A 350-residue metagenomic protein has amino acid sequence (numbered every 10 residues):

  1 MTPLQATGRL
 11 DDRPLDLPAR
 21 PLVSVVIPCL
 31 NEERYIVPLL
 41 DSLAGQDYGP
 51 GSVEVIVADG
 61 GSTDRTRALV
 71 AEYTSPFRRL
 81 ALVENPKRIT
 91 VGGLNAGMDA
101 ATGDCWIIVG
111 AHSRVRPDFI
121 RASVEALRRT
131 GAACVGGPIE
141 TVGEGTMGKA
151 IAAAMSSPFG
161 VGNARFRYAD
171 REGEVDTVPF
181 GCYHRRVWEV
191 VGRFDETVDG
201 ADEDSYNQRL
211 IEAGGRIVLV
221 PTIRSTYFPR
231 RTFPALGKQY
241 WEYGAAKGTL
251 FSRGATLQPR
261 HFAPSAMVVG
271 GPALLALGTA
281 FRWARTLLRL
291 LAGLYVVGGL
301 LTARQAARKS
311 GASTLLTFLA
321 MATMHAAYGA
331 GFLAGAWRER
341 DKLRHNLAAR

Functional and structural regions predicted by a protein language model:
M1-G45: N-proximal low-complexity "stem/linker" segments adjacent to membrane-targeting elements
P21-S24, E54, S205: Cell-envelope/extracellular polymer assembly enzymes that use nucleotide-activated donors
D59-A68, K87, H112-R114: A conserved acidic beta->alpha catalytic loop
R65, A111-A126, Q208: Acidic donor-binding/catalytic loop of UDP-sugar-dependent glycosyltransferases, especially processive GT2
E84-A101, R121-A122, V175: Glycine-rich, basic loop-to-helix element that forms the pyrophosphate-binding segment of sugar-nucleotide handling
W106: Short aromatic/hydrophobic "clamp" motif used to bind/position activated sugar donors
P117-K149, A153, R224, F228: Conserved donor NDP-sugar-binding/catalytic core segment of glycosyltransferases
D195-L257: Catalytic donor/gating beta->alpha subdomain of glycosyltransferases that bind UDP-sugars
